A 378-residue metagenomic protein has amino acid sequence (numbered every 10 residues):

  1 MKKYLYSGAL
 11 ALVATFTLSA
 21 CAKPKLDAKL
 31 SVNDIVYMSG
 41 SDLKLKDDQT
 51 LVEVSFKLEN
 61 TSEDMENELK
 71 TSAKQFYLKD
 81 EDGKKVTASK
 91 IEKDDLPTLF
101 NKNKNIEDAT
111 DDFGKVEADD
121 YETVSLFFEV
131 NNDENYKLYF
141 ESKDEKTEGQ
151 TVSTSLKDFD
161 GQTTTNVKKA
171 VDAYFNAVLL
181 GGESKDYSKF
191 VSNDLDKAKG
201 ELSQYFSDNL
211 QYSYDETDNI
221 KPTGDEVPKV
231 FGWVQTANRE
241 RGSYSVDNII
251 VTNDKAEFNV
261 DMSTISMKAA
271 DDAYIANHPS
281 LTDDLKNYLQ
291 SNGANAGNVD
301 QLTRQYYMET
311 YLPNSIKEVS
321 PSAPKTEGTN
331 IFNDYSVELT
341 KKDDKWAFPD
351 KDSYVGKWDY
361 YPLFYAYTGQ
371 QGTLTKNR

Functional and structural regions predicted by a protein language model:
M1-L26: Sec-dependent N-terminal signal peptides of Gram-positive bacterial secreted proteins and lipoproteins
A22-T50, Q235-G242: Low-complexity, acidic Ser/Thr/Pro/Gly-rich terminal tails and inter-domain linkers that flank the onset of structured
D47, E59-E117: The feature marks short-to-medium sequence segments in extracytoplasmic or secretory-pathway proteins
V52-N60, V260: Short, well-ordered beta-strand segments enriched in hydrophobic/aromatic residues
D82-S89, E145-V152, D283-N287, E327-T373: Short beta-strand edge/turn micro-motifs at domain boundaries
N103, M267-N330: Mixed-charge, low-complexity intrinsically disordered segments
S125-S153: Short, surface-exposed ligand- or partner-binding patches at beta-edge/loop junctions that are enriched in aromatics
K157-W233: Core segments of small alpha/beta cavity-forming domains
